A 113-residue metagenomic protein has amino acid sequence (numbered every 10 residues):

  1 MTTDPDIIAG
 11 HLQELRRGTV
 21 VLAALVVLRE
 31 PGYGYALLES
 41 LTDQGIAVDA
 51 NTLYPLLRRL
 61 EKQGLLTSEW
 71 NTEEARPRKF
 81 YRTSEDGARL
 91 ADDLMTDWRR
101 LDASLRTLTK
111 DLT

Functional and structural regions predicted by a protein language model:
M1-Q13: Short, Lys/Arg-enriched N-terminal segment that forms or immediately precedes the first helix of a structured domain
T3, A91-T113: Amphipathic alpha-helical dimerization/coiled-coil segments that flank or bridge DNA-binding/regulatory modules
H11-Y54: N-terminal helix-turn-helix DNA-binding core of bacterial DNA-binding proteins
A50, R76-P77: Short, aromatic/basic-enriched loop-to-helix "N-cap" motif that marks the start of an alpha-helix at regulatory
T52, N71-T72, T109: Short loop/turn and capping residues at structural boundaries
R59: Alpha-helical DNA-recognition elements
Q63-R76, R82: Beta-hairpin "wing" of winged helix-turn-helix
P77-L94: Basic, amphipathic "hinge/linker" alpha-helix immediately C-terminal to the N-terminal HTH DNA-binding motif
